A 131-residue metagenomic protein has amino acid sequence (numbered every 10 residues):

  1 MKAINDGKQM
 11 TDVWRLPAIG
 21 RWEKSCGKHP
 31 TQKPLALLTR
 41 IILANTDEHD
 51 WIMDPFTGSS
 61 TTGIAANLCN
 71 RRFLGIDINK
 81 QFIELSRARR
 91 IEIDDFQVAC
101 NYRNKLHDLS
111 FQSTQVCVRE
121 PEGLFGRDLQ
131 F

Functional and structural regions predicted by a protein language model:
M1: Substrate-binding and catalytic surfaces of secreted/luminal carbohydrate-active proteins
I4-F131: S-adenosyl-L-methionine-dependent nucleic acid methyltransferase catalytic domains
